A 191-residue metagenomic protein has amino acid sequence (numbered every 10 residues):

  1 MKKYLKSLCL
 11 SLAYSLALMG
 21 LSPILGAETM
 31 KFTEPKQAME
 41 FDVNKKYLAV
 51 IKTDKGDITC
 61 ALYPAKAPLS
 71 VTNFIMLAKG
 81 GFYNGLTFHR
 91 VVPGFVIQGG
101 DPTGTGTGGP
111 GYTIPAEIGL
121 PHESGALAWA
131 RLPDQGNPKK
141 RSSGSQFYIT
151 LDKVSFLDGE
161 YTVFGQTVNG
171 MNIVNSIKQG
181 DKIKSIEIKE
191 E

Functional and structural regions predicted by a protein language model:
Y4-L8, L21-E191: Cyclophilin-like peptidyl-prolyl cis-trans isomerases
L12, L16-G20: Hydrophobic core
